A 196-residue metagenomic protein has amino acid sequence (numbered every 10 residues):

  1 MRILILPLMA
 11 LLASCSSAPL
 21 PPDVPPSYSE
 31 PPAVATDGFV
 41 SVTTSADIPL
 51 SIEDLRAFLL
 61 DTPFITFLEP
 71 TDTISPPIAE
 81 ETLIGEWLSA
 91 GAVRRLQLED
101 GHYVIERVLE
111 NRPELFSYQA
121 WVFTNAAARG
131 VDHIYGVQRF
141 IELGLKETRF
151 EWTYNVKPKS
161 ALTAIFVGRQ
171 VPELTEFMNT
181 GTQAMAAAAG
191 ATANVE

Functional and structural regions predicted by a protein language model:
M1-L4: Positively charged n-region of N-terminal signal peptides that target proteins for export
L12-S14: C-terminal motif of bacterial Sec signal peptides marking the signal peptidase cleavage site
S16-L83: Hydrophobic ligand-binding cavity/cleft-lining segments
G38-V40, L88, D100, D132 (+1 more regions): Residue-level preference for beta-strand/loop junctions
T44-A46, V104-E110, I134-E142: Hydrophobic/aromatic beta-strand elements that line small-molecule binding cavities or substrate pockets in beta-rich
E53, A57, E176-N179, Q183: Solvent-exposed, polar/charged alpha-helical surfaces in well-ordered, non-transmembrane soluble domains, broadly
F67, P77-R129, Q183-E196: Glycine-rich portal/gate segments that line the openings of hydrophobic small-molecule binding cavities
A120-E176: Beta-strand/loop substructures that line and gate deep hydrophobic ligand-binding cavities in soluble
